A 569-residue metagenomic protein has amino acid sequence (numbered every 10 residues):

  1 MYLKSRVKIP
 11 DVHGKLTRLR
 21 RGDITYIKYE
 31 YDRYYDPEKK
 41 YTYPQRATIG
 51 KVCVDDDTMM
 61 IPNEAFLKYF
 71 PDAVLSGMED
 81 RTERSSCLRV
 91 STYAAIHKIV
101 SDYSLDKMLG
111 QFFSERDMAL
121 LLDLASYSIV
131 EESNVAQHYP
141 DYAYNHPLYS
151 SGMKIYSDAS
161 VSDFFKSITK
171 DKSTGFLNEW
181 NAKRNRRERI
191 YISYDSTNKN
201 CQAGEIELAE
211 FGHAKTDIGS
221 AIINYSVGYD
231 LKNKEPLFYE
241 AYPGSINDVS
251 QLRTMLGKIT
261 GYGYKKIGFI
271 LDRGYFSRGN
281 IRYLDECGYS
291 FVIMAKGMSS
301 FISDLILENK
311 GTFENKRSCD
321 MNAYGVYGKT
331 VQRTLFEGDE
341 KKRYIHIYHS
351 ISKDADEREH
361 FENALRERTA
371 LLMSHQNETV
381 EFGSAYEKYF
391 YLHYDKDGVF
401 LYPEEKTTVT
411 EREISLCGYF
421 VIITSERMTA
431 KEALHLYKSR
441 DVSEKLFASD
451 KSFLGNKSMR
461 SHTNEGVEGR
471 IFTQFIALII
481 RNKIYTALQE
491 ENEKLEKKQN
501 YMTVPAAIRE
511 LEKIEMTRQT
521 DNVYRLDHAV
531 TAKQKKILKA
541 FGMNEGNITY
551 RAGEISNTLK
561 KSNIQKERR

Functional and structural regions predicted by a protein language model:
M1-S193, T197-A203, Y225-Y239, P243-S245 (+4 more regions): Dynamic "connector" segments at or just before major functional cores
P37, H146-M153, D171, N185-R187 (+5 more regions): Secondary-structure transition/capping motifs at alpha-helix termini and the adjoining loop/turn into the next element
M118, E131, M153, S157 (+6 more regions): Secondary-structure capping and boundary motifs in well-ordered enzyme cores
P140-Y144, K232-P236, Y262-Y264, E413-M428 (+1 more regions): Short acidic (Asp/Glu) and glycine-rich catalytic loops that position anionic groups and cofactors
A221-I223, A241, S290, M294-L436 (+1 more regions): An anionic, glycine-rich sequence signature occurring as long contiguous blocks
E240-A241, I246-G257, G261-Y262, Y275-M321 (+1 more regions): Catalytic or ion-translocation cores adjacent to nucleophile or general acid/base/metal-coordination motifs in diverse
G268-F276: Acidic/histidine-rich, metal-coordinating catalytic segments
A433-R460: Short amphipathic alpha-helical "interface-anchor" segments enriched in bulky aromatics
